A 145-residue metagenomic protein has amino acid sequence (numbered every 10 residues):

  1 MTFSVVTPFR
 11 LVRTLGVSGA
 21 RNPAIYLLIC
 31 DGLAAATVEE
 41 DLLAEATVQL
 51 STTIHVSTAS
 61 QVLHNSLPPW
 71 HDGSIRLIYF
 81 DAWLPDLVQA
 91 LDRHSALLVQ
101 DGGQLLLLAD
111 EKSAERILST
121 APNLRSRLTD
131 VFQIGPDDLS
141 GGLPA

Functional and structural regions predicted by a protein language model:
M1-S74, R125, L143-A145: Extended, compositionally biased accessory segments flanking or bridging domains
P8-L11, L84-V99: Short linear interaction motifs
G32, D81-W83, L108-S113, I134-D137: A short beta-strand-to-loop transition that corresponds to the Sensor-1 phosphate-sensing loop of AAA+ P-loop ATPases
A36, D86-V88, A114-S119, G141-G142: Switch/connector loops and helix/strand junctions flanking conserved nucleotide-binding motifs in nucleotide-processing
L42-L43, Q89-R93, T120-L124: Short, glycine/charged-enriched secondary-structure capping and boundary segments
P68-V88, Q100, Q104-A109: Conserved P-loop NTPase "ATPase switch" module shared by AAA+ and STAND
L98-T120, F132: Sensor-1/coupling segment of RecA-like P-loop NTPase cores
S119-G142: A short helix-turn-beta junction within AAA+ P-loop NTPase domains corresponding to the substrate/partner-engaging
